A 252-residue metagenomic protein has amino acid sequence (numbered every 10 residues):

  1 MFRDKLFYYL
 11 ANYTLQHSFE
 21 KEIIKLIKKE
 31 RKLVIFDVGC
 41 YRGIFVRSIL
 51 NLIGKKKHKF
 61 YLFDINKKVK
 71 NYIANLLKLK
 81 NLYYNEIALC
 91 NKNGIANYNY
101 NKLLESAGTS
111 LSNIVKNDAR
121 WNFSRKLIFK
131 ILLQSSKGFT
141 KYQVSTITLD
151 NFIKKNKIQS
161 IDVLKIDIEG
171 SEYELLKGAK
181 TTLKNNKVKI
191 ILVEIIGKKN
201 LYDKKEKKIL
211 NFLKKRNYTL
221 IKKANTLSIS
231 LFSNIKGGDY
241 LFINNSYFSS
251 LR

Functional and structural regions predicted by a protein language model:
M1-R252: Phosphate/nucleotide-binding beta-alpha loop and adjacent structural elements of enzyme active sites
